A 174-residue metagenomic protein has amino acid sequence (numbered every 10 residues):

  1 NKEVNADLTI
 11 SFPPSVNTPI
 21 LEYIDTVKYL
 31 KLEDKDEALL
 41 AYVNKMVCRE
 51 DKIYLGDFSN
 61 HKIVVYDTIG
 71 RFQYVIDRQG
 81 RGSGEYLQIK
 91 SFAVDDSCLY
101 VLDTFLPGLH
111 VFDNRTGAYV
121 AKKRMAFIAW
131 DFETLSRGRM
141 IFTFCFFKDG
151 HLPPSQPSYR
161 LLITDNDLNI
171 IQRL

Functional and structural regions predicted by a protein language model:
N1-Y29: Blade/loop signatures of beta-propeller domains
I20-L21, L55-D77: Beta-propeller domains
E33-A38, Y42, T68-F105, K123-A129: Blade-loop segments of beta-propeller domains
E50-D51, D96-S97, R137-R139: Short coil/turn segments that connect the beta-strands within blades of beta-propeller domains
D67-R71, D113-T116, T164-L168: Short loop/turn segments that connect beta-strands within beta-propeller blades
D103-S158, Q172-L174: Asp-box/WD-like beta-propeller blade repeats and closely related beta-sheet repeat scaffolds
